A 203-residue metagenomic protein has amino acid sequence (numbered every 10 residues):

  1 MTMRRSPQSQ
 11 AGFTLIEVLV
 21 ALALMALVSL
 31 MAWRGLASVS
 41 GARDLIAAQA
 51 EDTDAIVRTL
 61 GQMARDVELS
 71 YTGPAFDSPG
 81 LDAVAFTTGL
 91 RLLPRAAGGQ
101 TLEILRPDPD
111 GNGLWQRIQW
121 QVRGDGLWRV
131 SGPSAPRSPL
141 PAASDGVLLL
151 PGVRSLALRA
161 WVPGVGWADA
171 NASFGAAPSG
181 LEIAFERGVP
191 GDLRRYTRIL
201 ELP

Functional and structural regions predicted by a protein language model:
M1-R4, Q8-L36: N-terminal single-pass transmembrane signal-anchor helix
S6-S9, I16, A50, D54 (+1 more regions): Short N-terminal micro-motifs specific to bacterial/archaeal maturation and metal-cluster initiation sites
Q8, L45, Q49-D52, A142 (+2 more regions): Alpha-helix initiation/capping motif
M31, G35-A135: Extracytoplasmic beta-strand-rich oligomerization domains located immediately C-terminal to a leader/signal peptide
F86-P203: Cell-surface, membrane-associated systems
